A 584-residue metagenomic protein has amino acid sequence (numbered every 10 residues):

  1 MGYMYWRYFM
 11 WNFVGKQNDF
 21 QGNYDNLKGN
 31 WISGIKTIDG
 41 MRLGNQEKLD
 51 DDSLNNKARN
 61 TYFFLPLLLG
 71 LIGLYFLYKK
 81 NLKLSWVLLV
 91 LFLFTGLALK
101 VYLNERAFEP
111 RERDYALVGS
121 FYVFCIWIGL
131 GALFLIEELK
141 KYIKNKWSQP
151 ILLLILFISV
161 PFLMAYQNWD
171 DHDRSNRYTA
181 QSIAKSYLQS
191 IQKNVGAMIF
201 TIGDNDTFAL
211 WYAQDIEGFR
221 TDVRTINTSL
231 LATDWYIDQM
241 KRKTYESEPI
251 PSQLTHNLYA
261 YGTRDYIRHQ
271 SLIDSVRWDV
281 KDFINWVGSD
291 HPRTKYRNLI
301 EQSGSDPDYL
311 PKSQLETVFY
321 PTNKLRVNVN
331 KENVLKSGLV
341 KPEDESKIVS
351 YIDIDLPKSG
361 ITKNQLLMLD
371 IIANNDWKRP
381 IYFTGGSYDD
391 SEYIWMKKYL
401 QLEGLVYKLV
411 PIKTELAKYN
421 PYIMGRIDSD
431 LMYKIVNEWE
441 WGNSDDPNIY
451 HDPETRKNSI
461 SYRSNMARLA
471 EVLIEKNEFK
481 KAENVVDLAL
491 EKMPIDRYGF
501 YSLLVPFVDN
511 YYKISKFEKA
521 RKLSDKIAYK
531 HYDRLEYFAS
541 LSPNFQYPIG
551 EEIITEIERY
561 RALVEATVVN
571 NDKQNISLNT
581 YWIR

Functional and structural regions predicted by a protein language model:
M1-L117, F124-G196, F208-R584: ER/secretory pathway lumenal C-terminal domains and tails of membrane proteins involved in glycoprotein biogenesis
